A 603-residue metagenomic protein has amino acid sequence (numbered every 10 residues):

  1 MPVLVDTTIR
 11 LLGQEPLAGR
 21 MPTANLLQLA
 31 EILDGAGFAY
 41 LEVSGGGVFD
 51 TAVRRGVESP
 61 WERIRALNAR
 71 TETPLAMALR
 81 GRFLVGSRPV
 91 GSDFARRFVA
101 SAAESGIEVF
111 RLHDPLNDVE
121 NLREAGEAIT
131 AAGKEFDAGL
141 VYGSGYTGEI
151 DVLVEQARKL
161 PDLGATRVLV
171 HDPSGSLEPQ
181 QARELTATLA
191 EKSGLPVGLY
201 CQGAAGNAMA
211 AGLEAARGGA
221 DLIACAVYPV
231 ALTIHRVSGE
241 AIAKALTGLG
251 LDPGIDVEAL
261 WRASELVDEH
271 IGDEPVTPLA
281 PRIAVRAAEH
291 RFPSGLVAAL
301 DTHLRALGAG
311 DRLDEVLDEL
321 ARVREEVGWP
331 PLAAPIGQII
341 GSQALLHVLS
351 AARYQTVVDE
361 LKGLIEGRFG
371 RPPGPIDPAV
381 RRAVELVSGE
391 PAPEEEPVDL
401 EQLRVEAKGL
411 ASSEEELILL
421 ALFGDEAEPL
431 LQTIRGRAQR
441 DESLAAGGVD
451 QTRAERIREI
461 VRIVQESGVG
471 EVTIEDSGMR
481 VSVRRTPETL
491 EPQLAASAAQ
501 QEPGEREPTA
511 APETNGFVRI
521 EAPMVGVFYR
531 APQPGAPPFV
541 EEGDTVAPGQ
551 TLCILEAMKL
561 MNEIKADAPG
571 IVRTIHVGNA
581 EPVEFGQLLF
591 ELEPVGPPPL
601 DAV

Functional and structural regions predicted by a protein language model:
M1-G19, R70-S87, T130-S144, L185-K192 (+1 more regions): N-terminal small/glycine-rich loop or linker at the start of catalytic domains across soluble metabolic enzymes
L12, L33, L112, V168 (+3 more regions): Conserved, mostly hydrophobic/aromatic
G35-A52, P281-R286, R291-I460, E466-G468: Terminal or standalone catalytic/regulatory effector modules within metabolic enzymes and repeat proteins
Y40, S44-P161, R167-V168, G175-E178: Active-site beta->alpha loop and helix N-cap motifs at the rims of alpha/beta catalytic domains
L112-D114, D172, G218-H235: Glycine-rich phosphate-binding active-site loops on the catalytic face of alpha/beta enzymes
G148-A157, A205-A220: Catalytic cores of alpha/beta
L345, F423, Q432-E521, V603: Acidic, compositionally biased tether/linker regions
A499-V603: Structured functional modules or segments
